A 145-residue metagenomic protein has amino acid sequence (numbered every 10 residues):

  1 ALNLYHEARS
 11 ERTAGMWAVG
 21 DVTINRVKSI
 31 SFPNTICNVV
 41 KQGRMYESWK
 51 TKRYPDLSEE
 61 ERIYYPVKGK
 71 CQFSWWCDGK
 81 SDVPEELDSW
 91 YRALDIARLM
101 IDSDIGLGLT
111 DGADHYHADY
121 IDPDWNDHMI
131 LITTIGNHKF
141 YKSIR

Functional and structural regions predicted by a protein language model:
A1-R145: Bacterial extracytoplasmic/cell-wall-associated proteins, especially those involved in peptidoglycan
